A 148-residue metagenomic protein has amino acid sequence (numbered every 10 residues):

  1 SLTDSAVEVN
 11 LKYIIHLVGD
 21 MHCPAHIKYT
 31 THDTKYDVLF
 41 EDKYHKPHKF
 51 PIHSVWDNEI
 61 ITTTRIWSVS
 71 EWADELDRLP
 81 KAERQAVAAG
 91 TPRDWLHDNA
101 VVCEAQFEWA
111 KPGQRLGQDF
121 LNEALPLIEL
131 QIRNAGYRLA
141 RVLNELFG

Functional and structural regions predicted by a protein language model:
S1-S54, T63, W67, Q118-G148: Soluble secreted/lumenal catalytic domains with histidine-centered metal-binding or acid-base catalytic motifs
D37-Q131: An amphipathic alpha-helical core segment
